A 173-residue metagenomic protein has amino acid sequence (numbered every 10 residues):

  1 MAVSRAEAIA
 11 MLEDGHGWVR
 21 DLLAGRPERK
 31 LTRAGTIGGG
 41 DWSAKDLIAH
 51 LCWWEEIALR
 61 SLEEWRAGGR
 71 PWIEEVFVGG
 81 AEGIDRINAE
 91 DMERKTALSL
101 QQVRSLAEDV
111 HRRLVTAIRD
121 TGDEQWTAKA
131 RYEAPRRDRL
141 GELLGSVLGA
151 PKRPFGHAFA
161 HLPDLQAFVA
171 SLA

Functional and structural regions predicted by a protein language model:
M1-W18: Extreme N-terminal tail/first-helix region
G17, D21, A49: Hydrophobic ligand-binding cavity/cleft-lining segments
R33-R86, R119-D120, Q125-A173: Short, contiguous alpha-helical
E82-R131: Acidic/histidine-rich alpha-helical segments that form the ligand environment of transition-metal centers
